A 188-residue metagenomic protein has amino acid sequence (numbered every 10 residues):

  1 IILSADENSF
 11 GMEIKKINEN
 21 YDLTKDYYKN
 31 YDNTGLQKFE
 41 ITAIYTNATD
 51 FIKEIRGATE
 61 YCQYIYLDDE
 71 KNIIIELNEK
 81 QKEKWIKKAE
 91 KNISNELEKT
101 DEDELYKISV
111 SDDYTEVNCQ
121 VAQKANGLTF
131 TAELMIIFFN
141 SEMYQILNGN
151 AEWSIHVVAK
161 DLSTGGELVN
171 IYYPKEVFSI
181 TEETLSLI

Functional and structural regions predicted by a protein language model:
I2-Y114: N-proximal, solvent-exposed amphipathic alpha-helical segments enriched in charged/polar residues
L3-A5, N18-N20, E76-E133, N150-I188: Polar/charged, Gly/Pro-rich intrinsically disordered segments
G11, G35, G57, G127 (+2 more regions): Residue-identity detector for glycine
F139-N148: Sec-exported extracytoplasmic/periplasmic mature domains
